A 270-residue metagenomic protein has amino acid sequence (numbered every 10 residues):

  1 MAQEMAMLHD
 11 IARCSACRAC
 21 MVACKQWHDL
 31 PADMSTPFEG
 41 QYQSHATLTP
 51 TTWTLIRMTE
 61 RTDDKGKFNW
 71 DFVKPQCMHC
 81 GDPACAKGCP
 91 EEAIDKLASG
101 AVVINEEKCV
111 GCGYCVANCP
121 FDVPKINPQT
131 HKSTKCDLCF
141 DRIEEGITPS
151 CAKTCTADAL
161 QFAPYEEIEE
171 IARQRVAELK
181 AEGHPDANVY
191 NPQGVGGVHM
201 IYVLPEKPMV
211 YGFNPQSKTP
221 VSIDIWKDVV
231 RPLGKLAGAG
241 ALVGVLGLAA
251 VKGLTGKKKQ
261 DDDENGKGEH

Functional and structural regions predicted by a protein language model:
M1-H270: Non-ligating segments of multi-cofactor redox enzymes
